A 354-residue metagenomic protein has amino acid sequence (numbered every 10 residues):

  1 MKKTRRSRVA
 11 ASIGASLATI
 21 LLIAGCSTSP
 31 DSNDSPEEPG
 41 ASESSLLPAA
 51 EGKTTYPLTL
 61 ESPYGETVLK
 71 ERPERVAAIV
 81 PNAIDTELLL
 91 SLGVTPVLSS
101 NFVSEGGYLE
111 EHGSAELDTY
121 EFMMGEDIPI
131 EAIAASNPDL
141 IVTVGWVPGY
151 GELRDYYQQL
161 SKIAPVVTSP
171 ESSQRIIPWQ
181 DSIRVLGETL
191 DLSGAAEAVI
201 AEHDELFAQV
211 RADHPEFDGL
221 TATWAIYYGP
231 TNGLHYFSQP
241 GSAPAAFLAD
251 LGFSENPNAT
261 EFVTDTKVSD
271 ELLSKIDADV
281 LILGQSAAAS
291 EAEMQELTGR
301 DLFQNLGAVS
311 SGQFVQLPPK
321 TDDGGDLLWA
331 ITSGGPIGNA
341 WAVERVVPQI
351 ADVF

Functional and structural regions predicted by a protein language model:
M1-A24: Sec-dependent bacterial lipoprotein signal peptides
I23-S44: Bacterial lipoprotein signal-peptidase II cleavage site
E66, Q158-G229, W329-F354: Extracytoplasmic substrate-binding proteins
R75-L89, A195-F253, N258: Basic- and aromatic-lined ligand-binding clefts that recognize polyanionic substrates
A77-A78, A83-A132, L140, G145-G149: A short, structured surface patch at a secondary-structure boundary
S91, E152-S193, S290-T321: Charged, glycine-enriched surface loops/patches that mediate electrostatic binding to polyanionic ligands
I130-I133, N137-T143, P165, L273 (+1 more regions): Proline-aspartate-enriched helix->loop->beta-strand connector
D279-F354: Structured C-terminal subdomain patch of bacterial secreted/periplasmic proteins
